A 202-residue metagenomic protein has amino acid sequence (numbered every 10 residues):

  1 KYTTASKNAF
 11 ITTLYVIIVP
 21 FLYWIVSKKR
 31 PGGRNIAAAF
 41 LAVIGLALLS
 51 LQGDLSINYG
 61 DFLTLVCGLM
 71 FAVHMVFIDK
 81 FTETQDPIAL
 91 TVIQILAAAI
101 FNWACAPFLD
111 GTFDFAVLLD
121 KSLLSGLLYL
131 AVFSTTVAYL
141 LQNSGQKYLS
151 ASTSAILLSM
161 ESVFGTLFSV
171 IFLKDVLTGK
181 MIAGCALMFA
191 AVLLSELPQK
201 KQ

Functional and structural regions predicted by a protein language model:
K1, A47-Y59, P107-S122, G126 (+1 more regions): Membrane-interface helix termini and inter-helical loops of multi-pass transporters
Y2, K28-R30, T84, Y148 (+1 more regions): Helix-loop interface residues and adjacent transmembrane-helix termini in multi-pass membrane transporters, primarily
N8-L14, I78-A99, A131, T135-I171: Helix-helix packing/entry segments at the starts of transmembrane helices
Y15-A37, V163-I182: C-terminal transmembrane-helix exit sites in multi-pass transporters
I17-F21, A72, W103, A131-T136 (+3 more regions): Hydrophobic/small/kink-forming positions within alpha-helical transmembrane segments of polytopic membrane proteins
P31-L51, F71, N102, K180-L197: Hydrophobic transmembrane alpha-helices of multi-pass small-molecule transport proteins
N35-L41, Y59-V66, I78, T82-V132 (+1 more regions): Hydrophobic alpha-helical transmembrane segments of multi-pass integral membrane proteins, especially transporters
L123-S125, L158-Q202: C-terminal-most transmembrane helix of multi-pass membrane proteins
